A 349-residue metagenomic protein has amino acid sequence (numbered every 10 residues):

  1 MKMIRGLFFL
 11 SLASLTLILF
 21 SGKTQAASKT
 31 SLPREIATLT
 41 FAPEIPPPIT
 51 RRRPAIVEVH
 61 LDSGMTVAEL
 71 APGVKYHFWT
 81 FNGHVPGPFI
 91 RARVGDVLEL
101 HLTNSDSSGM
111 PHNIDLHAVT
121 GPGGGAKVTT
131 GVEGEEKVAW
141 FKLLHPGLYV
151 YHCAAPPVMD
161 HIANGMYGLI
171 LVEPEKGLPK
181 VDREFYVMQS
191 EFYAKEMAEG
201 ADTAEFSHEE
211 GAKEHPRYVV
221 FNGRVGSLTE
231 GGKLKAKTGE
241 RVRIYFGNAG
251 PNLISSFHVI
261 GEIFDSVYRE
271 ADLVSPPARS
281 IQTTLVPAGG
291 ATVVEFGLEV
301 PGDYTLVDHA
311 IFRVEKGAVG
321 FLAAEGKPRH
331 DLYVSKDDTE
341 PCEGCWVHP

Functional and structural regions predicted by a protein language model:
M1-L10: Bacterial N-terminal signal peptides that target proteins for export
F9-I18: Bacterial N-terminal signal peptides
G22-P349: Copper-binding active sites and cupredoxin-like electron-transfer domains, recognizing His/Cys-rich ligand loops
